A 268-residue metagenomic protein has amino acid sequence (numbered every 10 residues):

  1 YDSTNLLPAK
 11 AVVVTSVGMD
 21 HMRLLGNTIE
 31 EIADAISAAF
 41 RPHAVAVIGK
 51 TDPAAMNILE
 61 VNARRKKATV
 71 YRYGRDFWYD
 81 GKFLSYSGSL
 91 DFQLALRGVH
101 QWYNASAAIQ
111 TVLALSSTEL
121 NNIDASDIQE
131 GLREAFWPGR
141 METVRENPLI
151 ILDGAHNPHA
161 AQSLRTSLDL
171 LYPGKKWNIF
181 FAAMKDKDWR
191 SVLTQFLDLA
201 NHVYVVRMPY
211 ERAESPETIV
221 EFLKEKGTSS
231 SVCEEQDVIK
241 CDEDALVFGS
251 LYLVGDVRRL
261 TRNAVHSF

Functional and structural regions predicted by a protein language model:
Y1, L6-K66, W189: Conserved catalytic-core segment of NTP-binding enzymes
Y1-V13, V17-M22, E31, G88-H202: Nucleotide phosphate-binding/pyrophosphate-handling subdomain across enzymes that bind or process nucleotide phosphates
S3-L6, V17, H21-L24, Y204-F222 (+1 more regions): Flexible, gly/pro- and Lys/Arg-enriched active-site loops
V45, L149, K176-F180, E243-L246 (+1 more regions): Residue-level preference for the first positions of well-ordered beta-strands
G49-T51, N62-D80, A95-V99, A125-A135 (+5 more regions): Beta-strand->loop->alpha-helix junctions that form or flank phosphate-binding loops in nucleotide-handling enzymes
G49-T69, D80-K82, L149-I150, P158 (+1 more regions): C-terminal helical cap/extension that packs against the catalytic core of soluble nucleotide-cofactor enzymes
D76-L90: Acidic-glycine-rich active-site phosphate/pyrophosphate-binding loop
V238-R262: A glycine-rich beta-strand to alpha-helix segment that forms a phosphate/ribose-binding loop at ligand/cofactor sites
